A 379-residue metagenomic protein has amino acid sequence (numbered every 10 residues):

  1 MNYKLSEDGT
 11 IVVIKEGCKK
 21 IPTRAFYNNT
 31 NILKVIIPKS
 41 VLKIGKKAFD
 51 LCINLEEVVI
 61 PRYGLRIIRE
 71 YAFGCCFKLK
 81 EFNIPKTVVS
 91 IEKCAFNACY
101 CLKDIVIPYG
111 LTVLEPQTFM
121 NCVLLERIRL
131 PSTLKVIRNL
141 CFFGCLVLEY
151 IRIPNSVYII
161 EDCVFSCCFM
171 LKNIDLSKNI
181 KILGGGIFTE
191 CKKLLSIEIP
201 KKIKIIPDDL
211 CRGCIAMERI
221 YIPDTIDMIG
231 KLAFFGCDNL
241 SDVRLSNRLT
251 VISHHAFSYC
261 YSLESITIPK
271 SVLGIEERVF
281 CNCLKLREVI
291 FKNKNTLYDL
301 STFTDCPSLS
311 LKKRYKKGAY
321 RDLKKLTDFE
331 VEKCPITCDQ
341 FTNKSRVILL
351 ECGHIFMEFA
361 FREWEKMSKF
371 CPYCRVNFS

Functional and structural regions predicted by a protein language model:
N2-L5, Q340: Short, exposed beta-strand/loop patches in secreted or surface proteins that constitute
Y3, T23-A25, K47, V58 (+1 more regions): Short, T/G/N/S-enriched strand-turn elements that build extracellular solenoid repeat scaffolds
S6-K20, T30-K43, I53-I67, F77-S90 (+11 more regions): Structural signature of tandem-repeat unit edges
T23-A25, G45-A48, R69-A72, E92-A95 (+8 more regions): Consensus positions within tandem repeat domains that build extended binding/scaffold surfaces
A25-F26, A48, V279, F291-K292 (+4 more regions): Short coil/turn segments at secondary-structure boundaries
L51, C75, Y259, N282 (+2 more regions): DNA-binding alpha-helical recognition surfaces that contact promoter or target DNA
T327-S379: RING-type zinc-finger domain of E3 ubiquitin ligases
